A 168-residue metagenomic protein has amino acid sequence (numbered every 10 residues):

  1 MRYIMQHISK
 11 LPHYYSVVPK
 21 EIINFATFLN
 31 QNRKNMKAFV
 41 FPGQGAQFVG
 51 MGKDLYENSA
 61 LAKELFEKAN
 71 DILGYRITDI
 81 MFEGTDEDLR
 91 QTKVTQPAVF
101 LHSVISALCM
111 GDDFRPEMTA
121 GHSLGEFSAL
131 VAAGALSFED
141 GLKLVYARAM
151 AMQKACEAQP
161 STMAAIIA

Functional and structural regions predicted by a protein language model:
M1-I8, P12, K20, A26: N-terminal amphipathic/hydrophobic targeting modules at extreme N-termini, encompassing cleavable Sec/SRP-type signal
Y15-N35: Short, Lys/Arg-enriched N-terminal segments with co-localized hydrophobic residues within the first ~10-30 amino acids
M36-K37, T162: Residues that mark the start of a beta-strand
K37-A120: Helix-rich "cap/lid" substructures immediately adjacent to catalytic or cofactor-binding pockets
Q44-A46, L73, A133-A168: Alpha/beta catalytic cores of group-transfer enzymes, especially the acyltransferase/condensing modules of polyketide
G84-T85, S123, V145-R148: A general structural motif at alpha-helix termini
S103, G121, G125, S137: Gly/Ala-rich beta-loop-alpha elbow adjacent to hydrolase catalytic centers
S128-A132: Hydrolases whose catalytic domains are alpha/beta-hydrolase-1, hotdog thioesterase, or metallo-beta-lactamase-like
